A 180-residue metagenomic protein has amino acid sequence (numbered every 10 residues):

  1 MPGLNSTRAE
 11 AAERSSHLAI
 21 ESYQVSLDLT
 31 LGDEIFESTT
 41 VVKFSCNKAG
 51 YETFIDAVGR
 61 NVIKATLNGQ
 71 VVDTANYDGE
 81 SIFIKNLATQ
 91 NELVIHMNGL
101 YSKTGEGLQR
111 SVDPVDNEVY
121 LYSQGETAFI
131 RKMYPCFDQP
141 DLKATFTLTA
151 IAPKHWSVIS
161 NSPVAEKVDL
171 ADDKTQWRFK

Functional and structural regions predicted by a protein language model:
M1-K180: Acidic/His-enriched low-complexity segments
